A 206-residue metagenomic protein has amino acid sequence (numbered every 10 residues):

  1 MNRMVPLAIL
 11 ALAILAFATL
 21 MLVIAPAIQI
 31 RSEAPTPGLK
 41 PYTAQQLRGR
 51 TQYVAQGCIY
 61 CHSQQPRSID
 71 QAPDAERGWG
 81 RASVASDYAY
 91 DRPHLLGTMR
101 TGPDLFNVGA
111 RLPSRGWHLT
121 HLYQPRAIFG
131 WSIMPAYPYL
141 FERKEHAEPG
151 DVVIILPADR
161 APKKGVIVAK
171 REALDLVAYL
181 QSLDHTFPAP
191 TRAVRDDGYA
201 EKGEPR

Functional and structural regions predicted by a protein language model:
M1-Y42, V177-R206: Post-cleavage N-terminal segment of exported redox proteins
L7-L20, D74-A173, L183: Electron-transfer interface patches adjacent to heme c in soluble/periplasmic c-type cytochromes and di-/multiheme
I28-P37, L47-R48, S63, A85 (+3 more regions): Sequence context of c-type cytochrome heme-c attachment sites
I30-V54, P66-D74, W79, T101-P103 (+1 more regions): Electrostatic cytochrome c docking/interface patches
G49, A55-Q64, L176-L180: The canonical Cys-X-X-Cys-His
C61, W131-A136, F187-D196: Surface-exposed patches in mature extracellular/periplasmic domains of secreted proteins
